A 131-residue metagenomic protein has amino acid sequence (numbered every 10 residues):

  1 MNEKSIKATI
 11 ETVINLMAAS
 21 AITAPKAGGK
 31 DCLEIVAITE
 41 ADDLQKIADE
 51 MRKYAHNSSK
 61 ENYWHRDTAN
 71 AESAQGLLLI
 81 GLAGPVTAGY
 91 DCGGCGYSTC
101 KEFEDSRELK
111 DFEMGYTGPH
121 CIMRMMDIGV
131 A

Functional and structural regions predicted by a protein language model:
M1-A131: Acidic, surface-exposed loops and disordered segments
